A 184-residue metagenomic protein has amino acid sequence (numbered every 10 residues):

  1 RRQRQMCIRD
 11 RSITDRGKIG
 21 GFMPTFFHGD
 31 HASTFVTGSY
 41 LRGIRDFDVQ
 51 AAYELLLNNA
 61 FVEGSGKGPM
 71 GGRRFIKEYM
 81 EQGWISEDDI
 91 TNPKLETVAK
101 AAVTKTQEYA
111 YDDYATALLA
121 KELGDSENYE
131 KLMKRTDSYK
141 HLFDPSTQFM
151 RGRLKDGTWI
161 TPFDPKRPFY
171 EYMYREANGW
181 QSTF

Functional and structural regions predicted by a protein language model:
Q3-I8: Short, small-residue-biased leader/transition segments that mark boundaries at the very start of proteins
R9-I13: Long, hydrophobic, well-ordered secondary-structure blocks that form the structural core and pocket-lining surfaces
T14-D15, A117, K121-F184: Catalytic cores of carbohydrate-active enzymes
G17, H28-S33, R45, V49 (+5 more regions): Active-site-proximal structural scaffolding
K18-T37, R73-A101, R151-E176: Carbohydrate-binding/catalytic loop surfaces
S33-T37, L56-A60, T136: Active-site-adjacent helix/loop patches that line small-molecule binding or acyl-intermediate pockets
F35-R45, D112-D125: Well-ordered alpha-helical scaffold segments within catalytic/enzyme domains
Y40-T106, L119: Mature extracytoplasmic enzyme cores
